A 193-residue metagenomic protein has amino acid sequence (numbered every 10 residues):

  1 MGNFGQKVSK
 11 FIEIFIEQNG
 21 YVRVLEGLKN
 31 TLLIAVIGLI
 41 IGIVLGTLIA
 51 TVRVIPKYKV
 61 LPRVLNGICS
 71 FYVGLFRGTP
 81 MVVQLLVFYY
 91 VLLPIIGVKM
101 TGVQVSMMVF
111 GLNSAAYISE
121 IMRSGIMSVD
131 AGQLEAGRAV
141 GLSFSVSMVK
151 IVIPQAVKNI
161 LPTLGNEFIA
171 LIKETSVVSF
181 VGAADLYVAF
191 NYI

Functional and structural regions predicted by a protein language model:
M1-I193: Transmembrane alpha-helices and adjacent helix-loop boundaries
